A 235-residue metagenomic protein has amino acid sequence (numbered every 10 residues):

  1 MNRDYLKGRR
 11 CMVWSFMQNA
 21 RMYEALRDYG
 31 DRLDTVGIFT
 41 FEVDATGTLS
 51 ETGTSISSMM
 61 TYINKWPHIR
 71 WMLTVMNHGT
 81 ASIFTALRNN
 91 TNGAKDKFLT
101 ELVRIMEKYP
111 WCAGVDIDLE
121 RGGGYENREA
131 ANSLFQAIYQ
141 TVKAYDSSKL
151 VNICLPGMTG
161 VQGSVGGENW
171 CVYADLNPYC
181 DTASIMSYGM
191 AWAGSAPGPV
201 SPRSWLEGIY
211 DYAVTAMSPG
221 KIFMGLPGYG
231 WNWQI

Functional and structural regions predicted by a protein language model:
M1-L102, M106: Glycan-recognition patch characteristic of GH18 chitinases/ENGases and related GlcNAc/peptidoglycan-binding proteins
G8, D31-L33, H68, C112 (+3 more regions): A general structural motif
C11-S15, D34-I38, W71-V75, V115-I117 (+3 more regions): Hydrophobic faces of well-ordered beta-strands that scaffold small-molecule active sites in alpha/beta enzyme cores
R27, N64-R70, A113, K143 (+1 more regions): Solvent-exposed, well-ordered amphipathic alpha-helical segments that flank/support binding or catalytic loops
R27-L33, R104, K108-W111, A174-Y179 (+1 more regions): Alpha-helix termination/capping residues and helix-transition junctions
G37-T40, L99-A130, T182-A196: Active-site groove signature of glycoside hydrolases
A45-T54, G123-I235: Substrate-binding surface in catalytic domains of secreted glycosidases
N64-H68, N92-G93, E107-C112, V142-S148 (+1 more regions): Intrinsically disordered, low-complexity coil segments
